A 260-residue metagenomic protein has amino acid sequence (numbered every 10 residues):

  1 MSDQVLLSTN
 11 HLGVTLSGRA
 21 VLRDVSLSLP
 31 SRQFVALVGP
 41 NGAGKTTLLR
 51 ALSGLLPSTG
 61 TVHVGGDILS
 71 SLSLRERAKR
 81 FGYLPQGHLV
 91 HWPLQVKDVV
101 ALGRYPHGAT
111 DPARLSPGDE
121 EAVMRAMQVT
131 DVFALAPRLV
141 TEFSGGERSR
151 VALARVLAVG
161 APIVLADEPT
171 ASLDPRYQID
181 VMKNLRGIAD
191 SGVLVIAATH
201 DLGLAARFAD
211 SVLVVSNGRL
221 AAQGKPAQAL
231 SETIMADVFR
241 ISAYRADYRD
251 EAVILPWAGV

Functional and structural regions predicted by a protein language model:
V38-P40: The feature captures the beta-strand-to-loop junction immediately N-terminal to the Walker
S53: Helix-to-loop junction immediately C-terminal to a conserved catalytic motif
G60-I68, R77: Conserved ABC transporter NBD signature motif
A101, L115-L135: Conserved ABC ATPase "signature" region
L139-F143, E147: Conserved ABC ATPase signature
V164-D167: Catalytic Walker B motif of ABC-type/P-loop ATPase nucleotide-binding domains
A236-V260: ABC ATPase nucleotide-binding domains
